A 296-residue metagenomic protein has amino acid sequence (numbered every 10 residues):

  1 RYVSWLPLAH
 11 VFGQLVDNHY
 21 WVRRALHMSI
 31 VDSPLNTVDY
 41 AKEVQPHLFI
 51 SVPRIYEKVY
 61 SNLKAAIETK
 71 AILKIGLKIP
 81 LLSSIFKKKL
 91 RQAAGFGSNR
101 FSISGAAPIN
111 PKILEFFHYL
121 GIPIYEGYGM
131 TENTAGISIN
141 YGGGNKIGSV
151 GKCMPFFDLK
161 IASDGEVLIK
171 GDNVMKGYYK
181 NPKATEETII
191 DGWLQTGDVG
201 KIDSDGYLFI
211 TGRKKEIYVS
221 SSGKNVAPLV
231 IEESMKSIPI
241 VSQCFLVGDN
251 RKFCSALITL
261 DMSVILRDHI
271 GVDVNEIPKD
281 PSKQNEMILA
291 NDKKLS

Functional and structural regions predicted by a protein language model:
R1, L8-K89, S98, Y119: Conserved AMP-binding/adenylation subdomain of ANL enzymes
V22, K201, D205, L246-G248: Membrane-embedded alpha-helical bundles of multi-pass transporters/translocases, especially carrier/permease families
M28-V31, S98-S104, P111-G165, N173-K176 (+1 more regions): Conserved ATP-binding loop and adjacent catalytic segment of the adenylate-forming AMP-binding
R54-E57, S61, A107-P108, N173 (+1 more regions): Alpha-helix/helix-capping structural signal
L77-P111, I288-S296: Alpha-helix-centered segments that form part of catalytic cores
C153-S220: Conserved ATP-binding/catalytic segment of the ANL
V174, I189, Y207-K236, I265-A290: Adenylate-forming
V199, I238-M262: C-terminal boundary motif of the adenylate-forming
